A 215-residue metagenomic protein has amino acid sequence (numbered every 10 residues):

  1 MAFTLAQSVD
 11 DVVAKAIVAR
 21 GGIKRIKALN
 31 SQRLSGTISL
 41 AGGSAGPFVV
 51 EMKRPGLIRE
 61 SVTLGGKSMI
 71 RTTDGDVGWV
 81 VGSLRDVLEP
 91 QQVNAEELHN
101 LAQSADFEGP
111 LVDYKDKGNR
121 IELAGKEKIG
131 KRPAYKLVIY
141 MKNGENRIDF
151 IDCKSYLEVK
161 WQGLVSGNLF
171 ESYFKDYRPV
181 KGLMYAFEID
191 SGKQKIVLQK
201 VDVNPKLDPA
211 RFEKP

Functional and structural regions predicted by a protein language model:
M1-A2: Bacterial N-terminal signal peptides
L5-V18, R25, W79-E145, N168 (+2 more regions): Flexible, processing/modification-adjacent segments and terminal tails in exported/periplasmic/extracellular proteins
D11-D86, G118, E122: N-terminal mature ectodomain segment of secretory-pathway/periplasmic proteins
R33-T37, S61, W79, K126 (+3 more regions): Residue-level detector of beta-strand face positions
G42-A45, G66-R71, D86-E89, E145-I148 (+2 more regions): Short, surface-exposed beta-strand/loop "edge" segments at domain boundaries and coil↔beta transitions
M52-R54, G125-K128, D176-P179: Short, low-complexity Ser/Thr-rich regulatory SLiMs
E60, D86-Q103, K181-D190, K195: Short flexible/disordered coil segments
G130-K214: Gly/Pro-enriched, hydrophobic low-complexity segments that function as extracytoplasmic propeptides/linkers
